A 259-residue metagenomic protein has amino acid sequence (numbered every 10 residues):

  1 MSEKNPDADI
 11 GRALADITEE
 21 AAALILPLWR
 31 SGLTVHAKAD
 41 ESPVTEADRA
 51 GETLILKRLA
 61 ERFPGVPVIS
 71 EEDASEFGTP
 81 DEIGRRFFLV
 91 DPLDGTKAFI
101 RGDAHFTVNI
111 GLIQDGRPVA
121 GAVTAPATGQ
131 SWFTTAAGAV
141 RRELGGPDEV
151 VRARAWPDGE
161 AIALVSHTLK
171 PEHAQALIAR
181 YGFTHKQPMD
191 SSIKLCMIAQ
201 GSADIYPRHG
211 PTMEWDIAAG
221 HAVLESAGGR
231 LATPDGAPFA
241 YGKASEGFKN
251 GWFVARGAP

Functional and structural regions predicted by a protein language model:
M1-D16, Q175-R180, L195-P259: Oxyanion/phosphate-interacting regions
M1-L93, A176-A179, A237: N-terminal subdomain of lithium-sensitive/metallo-dependent phosphomonoesterases centered on the IMPase/IPPase/PAP
I25, D48, L59, T96 (+5 more regions): Residue-level signal for inorganic ion chemistry
G51, V108, K194-L195, G220: Short, hydrophobic alpha-helical packing/hinge segments within bilobed ligand-binding/sensory domains
G84-A127: Glycine-rich active-site/cofactor-binding loop and its immediate structural neighborhood
I110-C196, A244-P259: Acidic beta-strand-loop-alpha-helix segment within the catalytic core of divalent metal-dependent phosphate-processing
